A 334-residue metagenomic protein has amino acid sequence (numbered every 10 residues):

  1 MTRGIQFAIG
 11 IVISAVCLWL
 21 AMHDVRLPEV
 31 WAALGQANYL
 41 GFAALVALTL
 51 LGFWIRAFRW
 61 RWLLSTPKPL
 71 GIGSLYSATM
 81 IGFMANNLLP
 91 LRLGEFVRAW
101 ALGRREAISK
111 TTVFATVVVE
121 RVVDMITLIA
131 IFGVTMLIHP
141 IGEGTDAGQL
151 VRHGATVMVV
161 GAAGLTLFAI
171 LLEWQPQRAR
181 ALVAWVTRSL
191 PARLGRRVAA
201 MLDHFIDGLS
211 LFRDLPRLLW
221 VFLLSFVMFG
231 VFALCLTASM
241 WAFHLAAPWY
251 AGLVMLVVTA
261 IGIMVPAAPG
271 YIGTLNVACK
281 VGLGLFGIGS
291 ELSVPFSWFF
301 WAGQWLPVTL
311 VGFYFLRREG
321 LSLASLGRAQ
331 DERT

Functional and structural regions predicted by a protein language model:
M1-A32, G82-L190, I272-T334: Transmembrane helix-loop-helix hairpins in multi-pass inner-membrane proteins
A8-I9, F42-V46, G73-S77, F114 (+4 more regions): Hydrophobic alpha-helical transmembrane segments
C17, R56-W62, M80, R98 (+3 more regions): Hydrophobic/aromatic residues in alpha-helical transmembrane segments
W31-N38, K68-I72, E106, D207-L215 (+1 more regions): Helix-boundary and loop/linker segments of multi-pass membrane transporters
L48, G82-L91, M240-W241, M255-N276: Transmembrane alpha-helix interface/packing and boundary motifs in multi-pass membrane proteins, characterized by
A57-I81, S239-M255: Membrane-embedded helical hairpins/re-entrant loop segments and their flanking transmembrane helices within multi-pass
S74, A78-M84, L182-F205: Juxtamembrane inter-helical linkers in multi-pass membrane proteins
R196-W249: Alpha-helical transmembrane segments and their immediate interhelical loop/hinge regions in multi-pass membrane
